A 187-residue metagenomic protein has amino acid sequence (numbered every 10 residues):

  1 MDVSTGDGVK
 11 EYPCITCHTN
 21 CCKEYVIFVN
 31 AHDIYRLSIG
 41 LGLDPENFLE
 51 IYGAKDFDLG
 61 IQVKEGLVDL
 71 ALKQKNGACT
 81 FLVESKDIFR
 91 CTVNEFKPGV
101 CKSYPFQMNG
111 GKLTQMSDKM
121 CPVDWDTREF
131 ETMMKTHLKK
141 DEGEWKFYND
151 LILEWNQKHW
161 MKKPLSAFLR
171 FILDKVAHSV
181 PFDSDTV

Functional and structural regions predicted by a protein language model:
M1-V187: Short loop/turn segments that flank or connect secondary-structure elements
